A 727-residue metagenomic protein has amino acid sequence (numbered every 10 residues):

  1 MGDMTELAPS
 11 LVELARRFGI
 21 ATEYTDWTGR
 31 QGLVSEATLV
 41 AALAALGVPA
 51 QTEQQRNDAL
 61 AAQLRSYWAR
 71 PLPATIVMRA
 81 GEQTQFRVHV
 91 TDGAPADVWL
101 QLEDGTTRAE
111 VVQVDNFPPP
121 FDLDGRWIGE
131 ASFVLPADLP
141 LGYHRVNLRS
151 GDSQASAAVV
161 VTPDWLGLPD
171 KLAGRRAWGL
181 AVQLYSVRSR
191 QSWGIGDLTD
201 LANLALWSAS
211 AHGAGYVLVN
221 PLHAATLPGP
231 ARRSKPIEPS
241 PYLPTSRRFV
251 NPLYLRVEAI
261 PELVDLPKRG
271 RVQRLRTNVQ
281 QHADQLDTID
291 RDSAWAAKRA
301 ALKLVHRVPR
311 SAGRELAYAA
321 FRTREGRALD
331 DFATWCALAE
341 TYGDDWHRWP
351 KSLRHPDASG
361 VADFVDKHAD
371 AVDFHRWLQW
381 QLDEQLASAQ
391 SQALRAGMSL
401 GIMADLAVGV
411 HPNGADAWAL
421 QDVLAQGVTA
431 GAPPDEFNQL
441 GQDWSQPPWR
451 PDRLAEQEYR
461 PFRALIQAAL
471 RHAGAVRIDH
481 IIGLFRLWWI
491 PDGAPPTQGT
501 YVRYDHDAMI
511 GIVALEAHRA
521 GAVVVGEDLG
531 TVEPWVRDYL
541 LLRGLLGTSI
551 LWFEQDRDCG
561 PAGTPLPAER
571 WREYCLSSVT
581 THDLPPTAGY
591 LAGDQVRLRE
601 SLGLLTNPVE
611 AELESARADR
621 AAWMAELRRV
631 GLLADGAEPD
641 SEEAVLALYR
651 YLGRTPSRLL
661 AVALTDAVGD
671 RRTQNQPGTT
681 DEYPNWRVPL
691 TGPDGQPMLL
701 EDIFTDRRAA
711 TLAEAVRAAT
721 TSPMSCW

Functional and structural regions predicted by a protein language model:
M1-V219, L263-G270, H518-R519, V523 (+4 more regions): Carbohydrate-interacting/catalytic domains
A44-L148, A158-L420: Acidic/aromatic-lined carbohydrate-recognition and catalytic surfaces of CAZymes acting on diverse glycans
G105, P228-D383, G409-L659, T665-D666 (+2 more regions): Alpha-amylase-like alpha-glycosidases and glucanotransferases acting on alpha-linked glucans and related
